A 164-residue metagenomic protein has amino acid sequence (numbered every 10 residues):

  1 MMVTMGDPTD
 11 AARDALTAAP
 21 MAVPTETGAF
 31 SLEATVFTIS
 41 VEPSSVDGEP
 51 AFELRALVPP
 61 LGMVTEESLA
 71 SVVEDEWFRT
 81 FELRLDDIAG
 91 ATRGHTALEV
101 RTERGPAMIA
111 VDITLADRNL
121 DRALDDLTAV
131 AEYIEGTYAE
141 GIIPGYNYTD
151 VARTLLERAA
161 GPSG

Functional and structural regions predicted by a protein language model:
M1-G164: Acidic, polar-rich N-terminal leader regions of halophilic archaeal proteins
